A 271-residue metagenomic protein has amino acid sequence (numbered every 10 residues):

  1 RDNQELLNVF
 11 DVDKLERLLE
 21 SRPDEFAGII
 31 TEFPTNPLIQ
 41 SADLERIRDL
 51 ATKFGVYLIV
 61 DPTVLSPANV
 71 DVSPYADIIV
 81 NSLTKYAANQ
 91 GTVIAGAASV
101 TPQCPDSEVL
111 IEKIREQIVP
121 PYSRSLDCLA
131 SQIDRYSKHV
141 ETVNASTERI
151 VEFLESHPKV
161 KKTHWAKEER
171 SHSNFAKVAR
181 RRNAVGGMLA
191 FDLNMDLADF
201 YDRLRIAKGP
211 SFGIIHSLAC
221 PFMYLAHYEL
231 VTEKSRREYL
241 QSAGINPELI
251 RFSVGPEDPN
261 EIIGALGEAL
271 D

Functional and structural regions predicted by a protein language model:
R1-K159, H164: Conserved PLP-enzyme active-site core in the AAT-like
R1-L6, V12-D24, M195, P221-D271: PLP-dependent enzyme catalytic core of the Aspartate aminotransferase-like
L38, A68, S171-S173, E261: Flexible loop/turn segments at secondary-structure boundaries
Y86, Q103-P105, R170, M195-D196 (+1 more regions): Short, glycine-/Ser/Thr-/acidic-enriched flexible segments
L110-I111, D199-I206, A265-L270: Short amphipathic alpha-helices in soluble, non-transmembrane regions that often serve as interface/regulatory elements
V143, R149, D199, E261 (+1 more regions): Long, highly charged amphipathic alpha-helices
R149-E155, A207-S211, N260-I263: Short amphipathic alpha-helical segments with coiled-coil-like heptad repeat character
A166-I250, V254: Conserved C-terminal alpha-helix-loop-beta "cap" of PLP-dependent enzymes that closes/shapes the active-site mouth
